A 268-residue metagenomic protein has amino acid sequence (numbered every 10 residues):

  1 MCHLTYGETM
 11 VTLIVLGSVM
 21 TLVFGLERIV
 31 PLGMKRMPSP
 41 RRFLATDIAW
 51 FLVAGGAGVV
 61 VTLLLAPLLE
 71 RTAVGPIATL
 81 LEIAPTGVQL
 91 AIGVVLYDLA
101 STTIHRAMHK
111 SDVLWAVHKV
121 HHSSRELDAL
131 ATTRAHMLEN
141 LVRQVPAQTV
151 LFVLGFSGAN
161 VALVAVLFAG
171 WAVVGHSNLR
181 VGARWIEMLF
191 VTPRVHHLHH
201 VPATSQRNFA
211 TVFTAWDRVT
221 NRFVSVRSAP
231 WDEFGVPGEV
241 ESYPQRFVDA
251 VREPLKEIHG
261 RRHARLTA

Functional and structural regions predicted by a protein language model:
M1-V11, P67-Q89, A147-V161: Helix-coil boundary and interhelical linker segments in multi-pass alpha-helical membrane proteins
M10-F24: Structural signature of hydrophobic alpha-helical transmembrane segments
V15, P38-L52: Loop-to-helix transition at the N-terminal end of transmembrane alpha-helices
M20-L32, T103-V113: Membrane-water interface of transmembrane alpha-helices
L26-L44: Membrane-interface helix-loop junction between the first two transmembrane segments
D47, T211, A215-R222, F247-R262: A transmembrane-helix-recognition feature enriched in membrane-embedded lipid enzymes and envelope glyco-/phospholipid
W50-V61, A84-E233: Membrane-embedded catalytic scaffold of the fatty acid hydroxylase/desaturase
D232-A268: A membrane-cytosol interface segment of integral membrane proteins
